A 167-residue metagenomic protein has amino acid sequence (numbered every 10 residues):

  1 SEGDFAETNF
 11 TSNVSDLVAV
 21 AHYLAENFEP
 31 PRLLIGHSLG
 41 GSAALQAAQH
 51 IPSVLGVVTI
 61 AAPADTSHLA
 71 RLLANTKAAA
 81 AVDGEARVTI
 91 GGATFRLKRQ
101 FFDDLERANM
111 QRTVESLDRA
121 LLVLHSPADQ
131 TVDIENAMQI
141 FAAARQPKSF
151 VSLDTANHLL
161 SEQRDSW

Functional and structural regions predicted by a protein language model:
E7-N27: Alpha/beta-hydrolase active-site loop
N27-S38: Alpha/beta-hydrolase fold nucleophile elbow
G36-Q46: Glycine-rich nucleophile elbow surrounding the catalytic serine of serine-hydrolase chemistry
P52-Q100: Hydrolase active-site cap/lid region
L117-D118, V123-H125, D129: Short beta-strand/loop motif that positions the catalytic acidic residue of the alpha/beta-hydrolase fold
R119, D133-A142, D165: Short alpha-helix in the alpha/beta-hydrolase fold that links the catalytic acid
A128-V132, L159: Acidic catalytic loop of the alpha/beta-hydrolase fold
A156-W167: Catalytic histidine-centered segment of alpha/beta-hydrolase-like enzymes
